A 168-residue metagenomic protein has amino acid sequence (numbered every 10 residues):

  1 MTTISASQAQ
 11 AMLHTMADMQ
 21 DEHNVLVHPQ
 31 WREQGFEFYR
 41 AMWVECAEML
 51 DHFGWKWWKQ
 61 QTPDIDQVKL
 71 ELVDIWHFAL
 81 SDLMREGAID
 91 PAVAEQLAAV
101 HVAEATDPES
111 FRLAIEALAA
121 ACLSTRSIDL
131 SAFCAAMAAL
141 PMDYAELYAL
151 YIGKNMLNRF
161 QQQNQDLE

Functional and structural regions predicted by a protein language model:
M1-E168: Flexible "arm" and connector segments at domain edges
